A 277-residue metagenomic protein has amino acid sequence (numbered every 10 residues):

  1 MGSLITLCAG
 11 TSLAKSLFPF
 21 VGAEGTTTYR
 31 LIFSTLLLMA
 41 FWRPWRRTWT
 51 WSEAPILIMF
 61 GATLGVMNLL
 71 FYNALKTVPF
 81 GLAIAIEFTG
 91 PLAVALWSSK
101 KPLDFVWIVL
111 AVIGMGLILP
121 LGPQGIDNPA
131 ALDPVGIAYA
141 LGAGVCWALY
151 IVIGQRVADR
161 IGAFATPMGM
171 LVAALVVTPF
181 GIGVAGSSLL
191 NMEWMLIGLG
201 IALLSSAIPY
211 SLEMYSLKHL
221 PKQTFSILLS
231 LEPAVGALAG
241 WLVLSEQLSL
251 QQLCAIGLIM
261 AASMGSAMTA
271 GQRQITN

Functional and structural regions predicted by a protein language model:
M1-G2, S34-M59, K100-V106, Q124-L132 (+4 more regions): Membrane-interface interhelical linkers
M1-G25, M59-A62, V66-L70, V109-I113 (+3 more regions): Glycine-/small-residue-enriched transmembrane alpha-helix faces in small-molecule transporters and effluxers
T6, W42-A83, M115-I118, A202-L220: Specific transmembrane alpha-helical segments of multi-pass solute transporters/efflux pumps, especially DMT/EamA
F20-V66, L92-V94, L110, C146-Y150 (+2 more regions): Transmembrane alpha-helices of multi-pass small-molecule transport proteins
G25-T35, Y72-P102, A143, Q223-W241: Specific alpha-helical transmembrane segments that line the substrate/conduction pathway and gating interfaces
Y29, A83-I86, I153-A174, S206-L242: Helix-helix packing/entry segments at the starts of transmembrane helices
L31, W194, S230-N277: C-terminal-most transmembrane helix of multi-pass membrane proteins
W51-P55, I84-E87, W97-L121, A130-G136 (+2 more regions): Loop-to-transmembrane alpha-helix entry segments
